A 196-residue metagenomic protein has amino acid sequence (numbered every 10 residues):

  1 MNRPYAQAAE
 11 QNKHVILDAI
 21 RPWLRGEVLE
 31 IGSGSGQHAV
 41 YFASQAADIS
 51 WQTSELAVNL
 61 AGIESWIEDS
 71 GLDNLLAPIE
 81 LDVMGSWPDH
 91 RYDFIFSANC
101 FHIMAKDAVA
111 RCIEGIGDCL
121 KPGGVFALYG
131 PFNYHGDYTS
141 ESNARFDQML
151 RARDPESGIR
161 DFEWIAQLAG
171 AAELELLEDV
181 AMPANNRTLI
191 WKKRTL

Functional and structural regions predicted by a protein language model:
M1-L24: Class I SAM-dependent methyltransferase Rossmann-like catalytic core, especially the SAM/SAH-binding loop
R25-G34: Conserved class I S-adenosyl-L-methionine
L29, A39-G85: Class I SAM-dependent methyltransferase SAM/SAH-binding core
W87-I95: A short acidic, Gly/Pro-enriched loop at the edge of an enzyme's catalytic core that lines a small-molecule cofactor
M104-I116: A short, conserved alpha-helix within the catalytic core of class I
G123-F132: Conserved beta-strand signature within the Rossmann-like core of class I S-adenosyl-L-methionine
E156-E173: Short alpha-helix
L174-L196: Core SAM-dependent methyltransferase catalytic element
